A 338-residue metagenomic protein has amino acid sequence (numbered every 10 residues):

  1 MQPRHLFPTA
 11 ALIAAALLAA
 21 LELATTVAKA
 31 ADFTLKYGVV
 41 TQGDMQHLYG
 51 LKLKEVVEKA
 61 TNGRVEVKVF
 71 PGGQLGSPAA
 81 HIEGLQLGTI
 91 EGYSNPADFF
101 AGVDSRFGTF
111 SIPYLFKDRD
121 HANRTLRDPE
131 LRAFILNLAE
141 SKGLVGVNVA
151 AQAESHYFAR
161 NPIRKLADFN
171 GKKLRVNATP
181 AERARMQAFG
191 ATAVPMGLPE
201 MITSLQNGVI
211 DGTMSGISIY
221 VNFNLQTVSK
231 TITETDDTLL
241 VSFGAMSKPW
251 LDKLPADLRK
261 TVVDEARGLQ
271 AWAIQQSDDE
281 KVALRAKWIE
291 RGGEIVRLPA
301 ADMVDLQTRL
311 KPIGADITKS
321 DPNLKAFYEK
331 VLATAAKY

Functional and structural regions predicted by a protein language model:
M1-F7: N-terminal secretory signal peptides that target proteins for export/translocation
A10-E22: Bacterial N-terminal signal peptides
T25-V27: N-terminal signal peptide c-region/cleavage motif recognized by signal peptidases
K29-A122, E130-L131, N137-Y338: N-terminal secretory/targeting leader peptides
